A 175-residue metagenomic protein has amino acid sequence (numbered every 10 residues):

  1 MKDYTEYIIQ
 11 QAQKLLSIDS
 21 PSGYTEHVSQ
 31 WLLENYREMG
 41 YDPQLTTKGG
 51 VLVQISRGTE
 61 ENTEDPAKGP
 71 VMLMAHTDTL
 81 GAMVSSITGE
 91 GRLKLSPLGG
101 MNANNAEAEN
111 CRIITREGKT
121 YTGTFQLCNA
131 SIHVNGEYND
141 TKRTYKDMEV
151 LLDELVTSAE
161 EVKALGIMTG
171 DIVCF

Functional and structural regions predicted by a protein language model:
M1-F175: N-terminal hydrophobic/helix-forming segments and targeting peptides
